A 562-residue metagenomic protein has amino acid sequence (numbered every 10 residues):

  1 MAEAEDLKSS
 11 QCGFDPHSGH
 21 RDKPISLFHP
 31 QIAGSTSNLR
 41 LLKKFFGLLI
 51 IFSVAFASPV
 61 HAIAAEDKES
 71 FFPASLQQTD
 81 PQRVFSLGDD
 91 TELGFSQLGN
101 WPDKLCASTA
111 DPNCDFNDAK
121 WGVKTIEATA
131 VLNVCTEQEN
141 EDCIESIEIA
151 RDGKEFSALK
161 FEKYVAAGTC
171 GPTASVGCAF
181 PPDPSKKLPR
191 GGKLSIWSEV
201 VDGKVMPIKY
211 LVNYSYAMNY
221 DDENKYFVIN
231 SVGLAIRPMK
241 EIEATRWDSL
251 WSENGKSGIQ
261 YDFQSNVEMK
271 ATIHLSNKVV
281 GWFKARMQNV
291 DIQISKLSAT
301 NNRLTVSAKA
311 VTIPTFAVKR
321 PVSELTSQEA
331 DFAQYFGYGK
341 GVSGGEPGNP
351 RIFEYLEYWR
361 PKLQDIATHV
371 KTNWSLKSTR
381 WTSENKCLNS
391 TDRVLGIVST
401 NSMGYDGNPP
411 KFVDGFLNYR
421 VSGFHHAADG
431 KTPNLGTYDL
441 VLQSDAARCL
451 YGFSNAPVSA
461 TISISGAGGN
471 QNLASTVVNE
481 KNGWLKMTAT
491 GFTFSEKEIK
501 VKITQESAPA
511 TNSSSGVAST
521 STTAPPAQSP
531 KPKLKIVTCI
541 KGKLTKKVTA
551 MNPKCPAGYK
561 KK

Functional and structural regions predicted by a protein language model:
M1-D6, C12-D15, L27, Q31-K44 (+2 more regions): Short, positively charged low-complexity motifs
V54-A62: C-terminal segment of classical bacterial N-terminal signal peptides
I63-S383: Long, leucine/valine-rich, helix-dominated scaffolding and oligomerization segments
N401-A460: Proteolytic processing hotspots in large secreted/extracellular or virion-associated proteins and select intracellular
T437-K486, A550: Proteolytic-maturation and junctional protease-sensitive modules
G483-G516: C-terminal beta-strand-rich structural cap/linker in extracellular carbohydrate-active enzymes
T511-P530: Ser/Thr/Gly/Pro-rich low-complexity, disordered linker/stalk segments of secreted and cell-surface proteins
K535-G542: A short beta-strand micro-motif
